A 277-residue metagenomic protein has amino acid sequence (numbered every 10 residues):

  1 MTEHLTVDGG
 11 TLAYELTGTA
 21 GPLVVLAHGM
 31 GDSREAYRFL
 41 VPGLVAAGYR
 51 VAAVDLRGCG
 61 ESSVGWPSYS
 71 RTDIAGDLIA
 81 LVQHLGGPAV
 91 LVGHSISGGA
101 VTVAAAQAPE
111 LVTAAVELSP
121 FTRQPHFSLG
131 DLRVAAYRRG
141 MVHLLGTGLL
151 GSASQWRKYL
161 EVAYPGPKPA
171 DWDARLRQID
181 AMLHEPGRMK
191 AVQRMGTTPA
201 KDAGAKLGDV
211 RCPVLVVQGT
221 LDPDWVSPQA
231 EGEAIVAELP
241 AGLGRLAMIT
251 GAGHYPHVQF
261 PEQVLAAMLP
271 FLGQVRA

Functional and structural regions predicted by a protein language model:
M1-V24, A46-Y49, G86, L243-R245 (+1 more regions): Alpha/beta-hydrolase fold catalytic core
G10, E15-S63: Conserved HGGG/HGGXW glycine-rich cap/lid loop of the alpha/beta-hydrolase fold
R34-P42, E61-V64, A100, H126 (+2 more regions): Short N-terminal helix/helix-N-cap motif within the alpha/beta-hydrolase-1
A46, R50, L56-I96, I249 (+2 more regions): Active-site loop/oxyanion-hole signature of alpha/beta-hydrolase fold enzymes
T102, A106, T113-G148: Flexible "cap/lid" loop of the alpha/beta hydrolase fold
H126-F127, G148-G208: Conserved alpha/beta-hydrolase catalytic His-Asp/Glu region
R211-A252: Conserved loop-alpha-helix segment in the C-terminal half of the alpha/beta-hydrolase fold that carries the catalytic
P240-A277: Catalytic active-site module of serine/aspartate enzymes centered on a nucleophile-bearing elbow/loop
